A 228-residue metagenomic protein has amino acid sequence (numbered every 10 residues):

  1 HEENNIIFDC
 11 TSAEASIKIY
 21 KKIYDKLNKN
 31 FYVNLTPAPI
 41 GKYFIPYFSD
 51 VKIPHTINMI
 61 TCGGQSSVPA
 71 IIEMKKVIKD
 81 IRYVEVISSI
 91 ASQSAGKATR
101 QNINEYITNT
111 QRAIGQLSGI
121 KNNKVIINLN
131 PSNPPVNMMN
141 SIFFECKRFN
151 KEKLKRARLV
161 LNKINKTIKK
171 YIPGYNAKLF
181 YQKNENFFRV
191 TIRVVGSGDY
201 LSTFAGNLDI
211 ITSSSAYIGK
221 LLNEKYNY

Functional and structural regions predicted by a protein language model:
H1-R82, I87: N-terminal Rossmann-like NAD(P) cofactor-binding subdomain of oxidoreductases, focused on the glycine-rich
E14, K18-I19, I23, P37-I40 (+4 more regions): Short secondary-structure transition/capping segments
V33-A38, F180-F187: An acidic intrinsically disordered interaction segment
F44, I142-F144, I192: Short beta-strand element of the conserved SAM-dependent methyltransferase core
C62-S66, N102, N207: Short, contiguous, pocket-lining structural segments that sit at or immediately flank catalytic/ligand-binding sites
G64-I71, Q111, L161-N165, T212 (+1 more regions): Short, hydrophobic/amphipathic alpha-helical packing segments that form internal helix faces or helix-helix interfaces
I72-N184, G198, A205: Active-site-lining helix/loop region of Rossmann-like oxidoreductase modules
N184-Y228: NAD(P)-dependent Rossmann-like dehydrogenase/reductase catalytic/cofactor-binding core
